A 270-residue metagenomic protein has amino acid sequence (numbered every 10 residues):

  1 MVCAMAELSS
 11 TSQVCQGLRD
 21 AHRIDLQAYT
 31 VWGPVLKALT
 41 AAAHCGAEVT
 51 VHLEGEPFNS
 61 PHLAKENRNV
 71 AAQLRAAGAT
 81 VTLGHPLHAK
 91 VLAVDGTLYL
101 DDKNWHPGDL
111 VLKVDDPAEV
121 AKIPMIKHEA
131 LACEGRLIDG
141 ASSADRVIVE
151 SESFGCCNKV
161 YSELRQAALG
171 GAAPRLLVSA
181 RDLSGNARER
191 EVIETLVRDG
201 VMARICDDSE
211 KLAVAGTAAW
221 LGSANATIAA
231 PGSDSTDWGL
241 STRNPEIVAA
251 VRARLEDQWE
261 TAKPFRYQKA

Functional and structural regions predicted by a protein language model:
M1-H22, Q27-D145, K159-Y161, G170-R252 (+1 more regions): HKD-type phospholipase D/PLD-like phosphodiesterase module
H128, D257-A270: Charged phosphate-binding loop/patch that engages nucleotide di/tri-phosphates or the phosphate backbone of nucleic
V149-E150: Active-site-adjacent "lid" and substrate-binding segments of diverse enzymatic cores
G155-C156: Phospho-regulatory, low-complexity intrinsically disordered termini
